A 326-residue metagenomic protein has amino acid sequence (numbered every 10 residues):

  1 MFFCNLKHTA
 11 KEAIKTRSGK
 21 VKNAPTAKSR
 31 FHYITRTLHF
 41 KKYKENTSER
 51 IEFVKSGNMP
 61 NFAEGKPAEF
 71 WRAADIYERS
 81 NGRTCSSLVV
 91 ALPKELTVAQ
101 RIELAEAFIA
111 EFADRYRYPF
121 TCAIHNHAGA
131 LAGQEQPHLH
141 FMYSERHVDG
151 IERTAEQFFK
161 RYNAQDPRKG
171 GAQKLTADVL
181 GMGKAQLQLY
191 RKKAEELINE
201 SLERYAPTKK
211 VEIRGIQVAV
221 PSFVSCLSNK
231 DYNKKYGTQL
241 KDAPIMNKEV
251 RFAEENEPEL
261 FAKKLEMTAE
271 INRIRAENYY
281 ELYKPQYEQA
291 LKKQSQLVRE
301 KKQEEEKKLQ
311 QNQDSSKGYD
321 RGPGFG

Functional and structural regions predicted by a protein language model:
M1-G326: N-terminal nicking endonuclease/strand-transfer module with a His-rich metal-binding environment and a catalytic Tyr
